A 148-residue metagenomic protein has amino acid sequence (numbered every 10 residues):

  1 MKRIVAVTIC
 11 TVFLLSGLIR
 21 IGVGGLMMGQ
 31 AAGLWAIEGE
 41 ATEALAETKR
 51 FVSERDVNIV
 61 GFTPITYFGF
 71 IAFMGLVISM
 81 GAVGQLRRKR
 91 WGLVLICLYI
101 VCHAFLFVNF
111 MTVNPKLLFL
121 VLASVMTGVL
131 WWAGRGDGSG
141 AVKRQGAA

Functional and structural regions predicted by a protein language model:
M1-A148: Topology signature of small-to-medium multi-pass alpha-helical membrane proteins
